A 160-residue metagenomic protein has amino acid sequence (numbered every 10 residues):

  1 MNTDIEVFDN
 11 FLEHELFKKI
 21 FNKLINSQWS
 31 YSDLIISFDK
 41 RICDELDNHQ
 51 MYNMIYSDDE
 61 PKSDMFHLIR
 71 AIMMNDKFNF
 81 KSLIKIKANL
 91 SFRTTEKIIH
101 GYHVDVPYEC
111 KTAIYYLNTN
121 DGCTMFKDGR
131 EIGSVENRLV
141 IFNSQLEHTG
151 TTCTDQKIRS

Functional and structural regions predicted by a protein language model:
M1-K81: Non-heme Fe(II)/2-oxoglutarate
F11-L12, L90-F92, V106, L117 (+1 more regions): Short, flexible loop/turn elements at secondary-structure junctions
M74-T95: A short glycine-rich, His/Asp/Glu-containing loop-to-beta-strand
F80-K81, I99-G101, D105, V140: A structural signal for the main folded, soluble domain(s) of proteins
R93, I132-T149: Conserved metal-binding segment of the jelly-roll/cupin
E96-G101, Y108-C110, Y116-V135, T151: A short beta-strand-loop-beta hairpin characteristic of the jelly-roll/cupin
A113-Y115, Q156-S160: A short hydrophobic beta-strand segment most commonly corresponding to one strand of the jelly-roll/cupin
